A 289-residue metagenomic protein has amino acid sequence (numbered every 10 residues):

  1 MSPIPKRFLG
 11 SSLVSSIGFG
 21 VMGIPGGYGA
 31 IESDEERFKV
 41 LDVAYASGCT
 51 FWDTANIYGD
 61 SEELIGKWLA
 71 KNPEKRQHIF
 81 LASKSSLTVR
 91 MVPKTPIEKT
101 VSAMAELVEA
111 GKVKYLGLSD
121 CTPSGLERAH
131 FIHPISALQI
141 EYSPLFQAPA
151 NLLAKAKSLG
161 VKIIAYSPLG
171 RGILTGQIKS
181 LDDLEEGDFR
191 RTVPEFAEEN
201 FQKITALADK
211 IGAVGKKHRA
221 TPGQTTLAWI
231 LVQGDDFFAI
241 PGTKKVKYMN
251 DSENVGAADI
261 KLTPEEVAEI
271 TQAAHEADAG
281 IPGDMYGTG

Functional and structural regions predicted by a protein language model:
M1-F80, A279, G289: N-terminal binding-site loop/beta-alpha segment at the start of enzyme catalytic domains that lines or forms
R7-G10, I79-V89, K247-S252: Short, intrinsically disordered, charge-balanced linker/junction segments flanking boundaries in proteins
F19-V21, T54, S83, L118 (+2 more regions): Conserved beta-strand positions
G23-Y28, T88, L174, Y248-N250: A short acidic, helix-capping loop that chelates divalent metal ions and anchors anionic groups
I24, Y58, S85, M91 (+1 more regions): Hydrophobic pocket-lining residues within nucleotide cofactor-binding pockets
T50-A55, S61, V89, L116-S119 (+1 more regions): Ser/Thr-glycine-rich phosphate-binding loops at phosphate-binding pockets of nucleotides, nucleotide cofactors
A55, K84-S86, P168-L169: Active-site-proximal beta-strand/loop segments in catalytic clefts of secreted hydrolases
V92-A277, T288-G289: Beta/alpha (TIM)-barrel catalytic core signal, keyed to glycine-rich beta->alpha loops juxtaposed to Asp/Glu that bind
